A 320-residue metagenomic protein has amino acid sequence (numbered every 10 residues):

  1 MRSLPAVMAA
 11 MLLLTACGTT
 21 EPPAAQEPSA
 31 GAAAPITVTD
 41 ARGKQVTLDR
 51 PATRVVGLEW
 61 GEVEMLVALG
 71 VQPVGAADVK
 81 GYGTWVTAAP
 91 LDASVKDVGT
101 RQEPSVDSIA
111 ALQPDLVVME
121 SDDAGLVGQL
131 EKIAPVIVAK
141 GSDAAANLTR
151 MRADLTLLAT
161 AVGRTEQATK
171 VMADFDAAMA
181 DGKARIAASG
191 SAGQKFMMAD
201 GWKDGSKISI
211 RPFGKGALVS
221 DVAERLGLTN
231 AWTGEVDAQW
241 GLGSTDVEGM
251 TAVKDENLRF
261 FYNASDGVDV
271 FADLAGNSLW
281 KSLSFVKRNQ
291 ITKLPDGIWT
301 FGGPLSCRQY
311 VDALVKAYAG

Functional and structural regions predicted by a protein language model:
M1-V7: Bacterial N-terminal signal peptides that target proteins for export
V7-L12, C17-I36: Short, low-complexity, disordered segments immediately C-terminal to signal peptides in bacterial exported proteins
A41-G43, V98-S105, D237-V247: Short helix-initiation/N-cap motifs at beta->coil->alpha
R54-V56, W60-S108: A short, structured surface patch at a secondary-structure boundary
K80, S209-L242: Alpha-helical, coiled-coil/dimerization segments enriched in small aliphatic residues
Q113-M119, P135, M250, D255-L258: Proline-aspartate-enriched helix->loop->beta-strand connector
P135-G205, L305-G320: Extracytoplasmic substrate-binding proteins
V253-G320: Structured C-terminal subdomain patch of bacterial secreted/periplasmic proteins
